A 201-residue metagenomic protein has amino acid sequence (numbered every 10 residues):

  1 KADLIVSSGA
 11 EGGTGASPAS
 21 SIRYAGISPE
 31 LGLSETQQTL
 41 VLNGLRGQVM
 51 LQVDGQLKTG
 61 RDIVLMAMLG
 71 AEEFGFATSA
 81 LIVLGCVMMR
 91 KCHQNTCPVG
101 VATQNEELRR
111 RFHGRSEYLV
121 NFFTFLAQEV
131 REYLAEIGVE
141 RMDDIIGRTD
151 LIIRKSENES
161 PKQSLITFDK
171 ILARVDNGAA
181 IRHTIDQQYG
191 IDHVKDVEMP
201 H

Functional and structural regions predicted by a protein language model:
K1-R110: Glycine-rich phosphate/ribose-binding loops and adjacent secondary-structure elements that form binding surfaces
S8, V139-E198: Terminal amphipathic helices with adjacent charged low-complexity linkers/tails
E30, R61, L65, F76 (+6 more regions): Short alpha-helical interface elements
F74, I82-T149, I153-R154: Active-site or pore-adjacent capping/gating segments
H201: Conserved small-residue-rich
